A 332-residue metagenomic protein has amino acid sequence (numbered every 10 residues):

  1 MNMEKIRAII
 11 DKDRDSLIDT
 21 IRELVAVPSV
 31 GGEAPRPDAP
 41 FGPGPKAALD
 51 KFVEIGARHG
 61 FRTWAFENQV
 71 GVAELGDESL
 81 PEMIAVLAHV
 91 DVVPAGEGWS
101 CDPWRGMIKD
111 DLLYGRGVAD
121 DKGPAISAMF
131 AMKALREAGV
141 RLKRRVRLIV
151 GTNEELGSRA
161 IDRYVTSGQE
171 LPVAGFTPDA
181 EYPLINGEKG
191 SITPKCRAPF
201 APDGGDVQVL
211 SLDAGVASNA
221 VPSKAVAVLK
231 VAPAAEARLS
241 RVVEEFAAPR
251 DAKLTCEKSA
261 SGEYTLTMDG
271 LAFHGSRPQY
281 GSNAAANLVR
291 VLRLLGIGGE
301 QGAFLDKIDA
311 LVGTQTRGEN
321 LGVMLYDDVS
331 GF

Functional and structural regions predicted by a protein language model:
M1-K5, T193-F332: Metal-dependent amide/peptide-bond hydrolase catalytic core, centered on the "pita-bread" metallohydrolase fold
N2-V118, E137-L142, T152, L184: Acidic/His- and Gly-rich active-site-bordering loop/insert found across diverse amide/peptide-bond hydrolases
V72-E74, G175, K195, V228: Conserved hydrophobic/aromatic beta-strand scaffold that supports enzyme active sites
D77-S79, G106, V140-L142, T166-E170 (+5 more regions): Solvent-exposed alpha-helices and their adjacent loops that cap or buttress functional pockets in soluble metabolic
P94, L156-S158, P183-I185, A217 (+2 more regions): Flexible loop/turn segments at secondary-structure boundaries
L113-I126, P278-A286: Short, conserved micro-motifs enriched in small and acidic residues
D121-A201, A234, S240, T316-F332: Acidic/histidine-rich catalytic neighborhood of metal-dependent amide-processing enzymes
